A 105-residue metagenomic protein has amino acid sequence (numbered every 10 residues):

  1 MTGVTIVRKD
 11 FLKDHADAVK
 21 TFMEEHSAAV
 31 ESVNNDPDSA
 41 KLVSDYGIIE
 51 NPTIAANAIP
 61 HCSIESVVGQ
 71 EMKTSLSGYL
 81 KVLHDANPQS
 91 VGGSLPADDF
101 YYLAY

Functional and structural regions predicted by a protein language model:
M1-T2, A97: A structure-centric signal for secondary-structure junctions around beta-strands
T2-A16: A bilobed periplasmic-binding-protein/Venus flytrap-type ligand-binding module shared by bacterial periplasmic
R8, A55, P60, V91 (+1 more regions): Glycine-rich, flexible loop/turn motifs
L12-A86: Secondary-structure end/capping motifs
S77, K81-Y105: Conserved C-terminal helix/tail region of periplasmic/extracytoplasmic solute-binding proteins
